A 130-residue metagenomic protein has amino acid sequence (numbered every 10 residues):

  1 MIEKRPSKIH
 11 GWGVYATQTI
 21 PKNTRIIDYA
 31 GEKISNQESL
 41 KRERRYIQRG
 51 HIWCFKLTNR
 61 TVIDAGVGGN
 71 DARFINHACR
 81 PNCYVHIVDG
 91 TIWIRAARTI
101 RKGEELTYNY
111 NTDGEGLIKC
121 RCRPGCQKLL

Functional and structural regions predicted by a protein language model:
M1-C83: Catalytic cores of histone-lysine modification enzymes
A78-L130: C-terminal SET catalytic tail plus cysteine-rich post-SET Zn-binding segment of SAM-dependent SET-domain
